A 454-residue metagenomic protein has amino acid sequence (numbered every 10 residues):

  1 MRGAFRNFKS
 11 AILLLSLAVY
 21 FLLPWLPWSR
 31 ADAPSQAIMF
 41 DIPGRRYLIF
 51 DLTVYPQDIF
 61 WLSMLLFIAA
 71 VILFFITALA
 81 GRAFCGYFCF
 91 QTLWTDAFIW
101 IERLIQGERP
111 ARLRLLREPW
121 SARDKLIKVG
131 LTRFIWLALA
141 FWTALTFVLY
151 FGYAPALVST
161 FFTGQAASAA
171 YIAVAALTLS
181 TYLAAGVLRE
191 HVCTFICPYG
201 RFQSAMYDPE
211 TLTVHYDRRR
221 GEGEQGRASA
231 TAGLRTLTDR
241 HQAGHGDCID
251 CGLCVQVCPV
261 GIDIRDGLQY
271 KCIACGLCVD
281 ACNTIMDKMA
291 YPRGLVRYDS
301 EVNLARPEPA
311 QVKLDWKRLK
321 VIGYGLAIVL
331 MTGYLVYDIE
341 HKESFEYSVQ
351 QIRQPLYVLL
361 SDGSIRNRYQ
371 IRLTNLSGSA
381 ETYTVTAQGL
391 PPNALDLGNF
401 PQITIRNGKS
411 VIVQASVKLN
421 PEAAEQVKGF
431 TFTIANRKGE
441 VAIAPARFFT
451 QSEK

Functional and structural regions predicted by a protein language model:
M1-E224, A230-T231, V279, P292-I328: Membrane-embedded alpha-helical bundles of multi-pass integral membrane proteins
A232-G294: Hydrophobic alpha-helical segments
T332-L356: Hydrophobic alpha-helical transmembrane segments in integral membrane proteins
S364-Q370, V411-I412, E425-F430: Short, solvent-exposed loop/turn segments enriched in Ser/Thr/Gly
L373-S377: Asparagine-centered strand-capping/turn motif at beta-strand->loop junctions
G378-N393: Short acidic, flexible loop segments centered on an aromatic residue
L395-E422: Intrinsically disordered, low-complexity Pro/Gly/Ser/Thr-rich segments with frequent PxxP/GP/PP motifs and embedded
L419-K454: Terminal connector regions
